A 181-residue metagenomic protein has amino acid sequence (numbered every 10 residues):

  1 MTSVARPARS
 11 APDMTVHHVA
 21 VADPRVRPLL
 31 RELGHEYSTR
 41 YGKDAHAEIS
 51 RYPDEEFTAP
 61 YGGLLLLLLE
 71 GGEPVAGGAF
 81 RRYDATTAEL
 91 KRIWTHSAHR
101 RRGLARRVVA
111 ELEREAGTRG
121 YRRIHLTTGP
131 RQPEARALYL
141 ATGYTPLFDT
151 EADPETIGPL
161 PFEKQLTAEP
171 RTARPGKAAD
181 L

Functional and structural regions predicted by a protein language model:
T2-V4: DNA-contacting interfaces and partner/effector-binding or oligomerization modules in DNA-centric proteins
P12-K91, H96, V109-A110, E115 (+3 more regions): Acetyl-CoA-dependent GNAT
V21, H125-P130, R136-P161: Conserved catalytic-core motifs of GNAT/GCN5-like acyltransferases
T86, R102, T118-R122: Short coil/turn segments at alpha/beta junctions that flank glycine-rich nucleotide-binding fingerprints
H96-A98, R102, P130: Active-site acidic-Proline motif in GNAT/NAT acetyltransferases
R100, G117, L140: Short polybasic/polar patches that bind polyanions
V109, A116-T128: Conserved GNAT acetyl-CoA-binding A-motif
